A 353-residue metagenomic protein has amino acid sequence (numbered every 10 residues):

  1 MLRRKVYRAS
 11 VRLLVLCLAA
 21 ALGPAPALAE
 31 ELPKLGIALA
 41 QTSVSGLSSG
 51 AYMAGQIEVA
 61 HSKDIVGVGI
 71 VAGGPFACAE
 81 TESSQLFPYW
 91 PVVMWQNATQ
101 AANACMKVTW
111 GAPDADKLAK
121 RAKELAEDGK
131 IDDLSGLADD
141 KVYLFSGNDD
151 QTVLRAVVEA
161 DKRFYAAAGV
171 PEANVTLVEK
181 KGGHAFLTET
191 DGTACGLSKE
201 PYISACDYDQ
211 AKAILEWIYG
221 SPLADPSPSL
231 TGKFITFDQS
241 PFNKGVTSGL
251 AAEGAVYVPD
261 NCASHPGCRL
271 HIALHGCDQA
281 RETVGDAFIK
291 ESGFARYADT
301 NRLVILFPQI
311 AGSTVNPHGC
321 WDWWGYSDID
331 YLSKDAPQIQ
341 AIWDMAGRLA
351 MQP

Functional and structural regions predicted by a protein language model:
E30-S49, V59, D64-I65, I131-D139 (+2 more regions): Gly/Ser-rich "nucleophile elbow"/oxyanion-hole loop immediately N-terminal to the catalytic nucleophile in hydrolases
L32, T81-L86, P91-V92, A101 (+4 more regions): Cap/lid segment of the alpha/beta-hydrolase catalytic domain
A38-W90, D128, L223: Primarily recognizes the serine-hydrolase "nucleophile elbow" in alpha/beta-hydrolase and SGNH/GDSL folds
G73-L134, I235-Y257, D278-A295, D299: Mobile cap/lid helix-loop segments that gate and shape the active-site cleft of serine hydrolases
Q100, A104, V108-W110, N148-V175 (+4 more regions): Active-site-adjacent alpha-helix of alpha/beta-hydrolase-fold enzymes
L144-S146: Short beta-strand/loop motif that positions the catalytic acidic residue of the alpha/beta-hydrolase fold
A166-A194: Catalytic histidine neighborhood in serine/cysteine hydrolases with alpha/beta-hydrolase-type architecture
G267-G276: Short beta-strand element of the alpha/beta-hydrolase
